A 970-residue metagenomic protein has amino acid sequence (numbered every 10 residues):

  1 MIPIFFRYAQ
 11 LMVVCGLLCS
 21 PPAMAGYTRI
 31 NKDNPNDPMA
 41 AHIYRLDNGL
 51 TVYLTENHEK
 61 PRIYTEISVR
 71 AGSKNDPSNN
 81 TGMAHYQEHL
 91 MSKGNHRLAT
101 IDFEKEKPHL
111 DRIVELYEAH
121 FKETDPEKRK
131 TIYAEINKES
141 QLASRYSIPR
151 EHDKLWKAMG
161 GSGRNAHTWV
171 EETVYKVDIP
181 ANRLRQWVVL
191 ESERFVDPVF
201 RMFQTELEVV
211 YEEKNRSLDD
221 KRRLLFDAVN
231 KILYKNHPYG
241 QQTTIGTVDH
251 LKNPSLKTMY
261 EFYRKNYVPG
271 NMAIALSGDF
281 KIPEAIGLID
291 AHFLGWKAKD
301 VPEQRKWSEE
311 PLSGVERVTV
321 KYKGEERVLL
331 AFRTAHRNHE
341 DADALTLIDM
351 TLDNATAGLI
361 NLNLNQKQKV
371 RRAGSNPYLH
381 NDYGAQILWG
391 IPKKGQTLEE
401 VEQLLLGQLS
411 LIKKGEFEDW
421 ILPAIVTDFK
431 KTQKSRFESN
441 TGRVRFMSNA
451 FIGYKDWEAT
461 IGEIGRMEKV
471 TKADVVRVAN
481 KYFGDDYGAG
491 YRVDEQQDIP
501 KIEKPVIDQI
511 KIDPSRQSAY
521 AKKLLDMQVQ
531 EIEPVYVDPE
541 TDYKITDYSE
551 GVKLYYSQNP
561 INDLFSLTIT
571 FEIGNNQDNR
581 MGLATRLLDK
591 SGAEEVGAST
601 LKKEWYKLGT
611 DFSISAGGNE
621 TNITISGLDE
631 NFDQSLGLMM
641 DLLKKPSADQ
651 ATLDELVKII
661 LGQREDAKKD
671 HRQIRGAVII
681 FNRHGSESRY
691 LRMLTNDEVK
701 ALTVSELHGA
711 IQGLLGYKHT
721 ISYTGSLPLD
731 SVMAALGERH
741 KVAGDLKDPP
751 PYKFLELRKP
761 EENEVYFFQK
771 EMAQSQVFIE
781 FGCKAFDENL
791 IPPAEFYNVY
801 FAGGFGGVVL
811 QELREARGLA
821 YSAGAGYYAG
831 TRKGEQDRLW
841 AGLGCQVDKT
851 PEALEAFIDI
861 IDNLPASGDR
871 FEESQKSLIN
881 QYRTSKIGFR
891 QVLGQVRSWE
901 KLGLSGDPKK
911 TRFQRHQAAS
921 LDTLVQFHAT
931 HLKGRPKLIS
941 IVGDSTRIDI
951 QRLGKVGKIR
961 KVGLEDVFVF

Functional and structural regions predicted by a protein language model:
M1-F6: N-terminal secretory signal peptides that target proteins for export/translocation
Y8-S20: Bacterial N-terminal signal peptides
A23-T28: Boundary at the C-terminal end of the N-terminal hydrophobic targeting segment
I30-S68, K544-I561: Mature N-terminal segment immediately following signal peptide/propeptide cleavage in secreted/periplasmic
R45, F103-V301, H336, K367-D526 (+2 more regions): Charge-rich, well-structured scaffold segments of protease-associated domains
G49, H58-K107, L330, E340-L352 (+7 more regions): Active/ligand-binding-proximal structured segments within catalytic/core domains that scaffold catalytic residues
E59-I63, S73-K74, R183-L184, I282-P283 (+4 more regions): Primarily extracytoplasmic ectodomains and periplasmic/lumenal surface modules that are beta-strand-rich
N215, K231, P302-A357, W389 (+5 more regions): His/Glu-based metal-binding/catalytic segments typifying zinc-dependent metallopeptidases
